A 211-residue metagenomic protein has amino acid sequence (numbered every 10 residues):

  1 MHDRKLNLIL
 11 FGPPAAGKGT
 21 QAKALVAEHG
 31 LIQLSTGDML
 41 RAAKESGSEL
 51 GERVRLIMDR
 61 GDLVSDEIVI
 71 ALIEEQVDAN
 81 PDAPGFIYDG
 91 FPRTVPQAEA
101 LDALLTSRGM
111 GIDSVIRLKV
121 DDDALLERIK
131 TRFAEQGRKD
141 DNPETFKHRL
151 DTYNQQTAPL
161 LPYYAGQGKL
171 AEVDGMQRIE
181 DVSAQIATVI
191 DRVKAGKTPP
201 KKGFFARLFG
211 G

Functional and structural regions predicted by a protein language model:
M1-G211: Glycine-rich phosphate-binding loop of ATP-dependent small-molecule kinases
